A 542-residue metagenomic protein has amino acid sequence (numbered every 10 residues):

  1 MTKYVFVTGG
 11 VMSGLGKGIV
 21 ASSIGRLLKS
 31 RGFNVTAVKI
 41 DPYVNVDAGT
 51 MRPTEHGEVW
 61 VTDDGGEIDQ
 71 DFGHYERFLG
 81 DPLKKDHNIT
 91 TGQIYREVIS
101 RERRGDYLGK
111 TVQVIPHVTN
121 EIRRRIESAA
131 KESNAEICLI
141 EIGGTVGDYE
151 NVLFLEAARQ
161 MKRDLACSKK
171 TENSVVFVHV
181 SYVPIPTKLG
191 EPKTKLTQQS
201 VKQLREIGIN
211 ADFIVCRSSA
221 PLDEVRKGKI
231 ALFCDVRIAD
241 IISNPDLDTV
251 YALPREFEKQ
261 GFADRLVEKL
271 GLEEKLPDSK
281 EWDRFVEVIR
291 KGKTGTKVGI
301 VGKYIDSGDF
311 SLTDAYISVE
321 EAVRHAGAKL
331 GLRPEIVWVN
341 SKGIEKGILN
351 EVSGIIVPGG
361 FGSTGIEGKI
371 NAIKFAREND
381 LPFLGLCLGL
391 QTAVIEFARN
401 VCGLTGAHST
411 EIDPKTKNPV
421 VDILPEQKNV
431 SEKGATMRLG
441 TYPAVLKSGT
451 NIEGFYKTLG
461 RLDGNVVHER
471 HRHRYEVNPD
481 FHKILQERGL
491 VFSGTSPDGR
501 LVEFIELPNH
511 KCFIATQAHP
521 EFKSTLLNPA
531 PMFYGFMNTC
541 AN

Functional and structural regions predicted by a protein language model:
M1-P334, K342-G354, G362, G368-F375 (+2 more regions): Flexible phosphate-sensing "switch/lid" loops adjacent to ATP/NTP-binding sites across phosphate-transfer
F6, T36-K39, L139, V178-H179 (+11 more regions): Structured core elements
G18, S22-R26, S30, V323 (+4 more regions): Cysteine-nucleophile active-site neighborhood
T50-P53, K229, A398-V401, P508-H510: Short low-complexity, flexible loop/linker segments enriched in glycine and/or proline with clustered acidic
N210, R237, T294, L332 (+6 more regions): A generic structural signal for well-ordered coil/turn residues at beta-strand boundaries that shape enzyme active-site
V288-G292, G347, I412, K433-T436 (+2 more regions): Replace "in large, NTP-powered and nucleic-acid-processing enzymes" with "in large, NTP-powered factors and other
S307-L312, A328-L332, K346-I348, T364-G368 (+8 more regions): Extended hydrophobic-aromatic, low-complexity segments
E321, L439, P443, K447-N542: C-terminal and late-domain segments of enzyme folds
